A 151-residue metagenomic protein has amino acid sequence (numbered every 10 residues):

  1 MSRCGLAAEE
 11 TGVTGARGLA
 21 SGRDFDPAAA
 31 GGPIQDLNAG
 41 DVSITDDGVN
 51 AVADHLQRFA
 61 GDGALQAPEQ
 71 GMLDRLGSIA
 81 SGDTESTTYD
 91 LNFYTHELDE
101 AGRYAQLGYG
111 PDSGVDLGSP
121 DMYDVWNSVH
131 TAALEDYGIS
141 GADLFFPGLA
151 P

Functional and structural regions predicted by a protein language model:
S2-P151: Catalytic toxin/effector domains delivered as secreted proteins or via bacterial secretion systems
